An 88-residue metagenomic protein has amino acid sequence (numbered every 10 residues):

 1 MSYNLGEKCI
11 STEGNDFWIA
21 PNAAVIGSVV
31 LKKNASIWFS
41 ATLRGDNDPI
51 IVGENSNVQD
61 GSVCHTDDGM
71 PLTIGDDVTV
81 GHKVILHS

Functional and structural regions predicted by a protein language model:
M1-F17: Extreme N-terminal tail/first-helix region
I10, D48-I50, M70-L72: A structural detector for short beta-strand units
N15, A20-P21, I26-G27, K32-K33 (+7 more regions): Left-handed beta-helix
